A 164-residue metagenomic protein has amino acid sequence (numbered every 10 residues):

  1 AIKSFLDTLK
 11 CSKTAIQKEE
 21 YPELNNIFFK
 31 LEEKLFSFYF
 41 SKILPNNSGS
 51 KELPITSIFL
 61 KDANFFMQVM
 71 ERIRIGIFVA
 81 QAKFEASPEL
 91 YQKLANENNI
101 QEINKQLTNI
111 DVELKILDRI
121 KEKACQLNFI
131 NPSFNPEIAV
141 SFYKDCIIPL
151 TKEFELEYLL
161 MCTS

Functional and structural regions predicted by a protein language model:
A1-S164: Extended amphipathic alpha-helical regions
